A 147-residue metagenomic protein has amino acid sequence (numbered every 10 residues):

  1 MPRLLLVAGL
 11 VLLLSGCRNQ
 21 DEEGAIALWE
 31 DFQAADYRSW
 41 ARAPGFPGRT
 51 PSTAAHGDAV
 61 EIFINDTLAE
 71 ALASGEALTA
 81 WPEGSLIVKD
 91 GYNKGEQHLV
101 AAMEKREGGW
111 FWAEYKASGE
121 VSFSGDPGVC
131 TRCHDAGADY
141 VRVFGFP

Functional and structural regions predicted by a protein language model:
M1-S15: Sec-dependent bacterial lipoprotein signal peptides
L4-A8, E22, I62, D66: Low-complexity, intrinsically disordered regions enriched in charged/polar residues
C17-H56, L72-P147: Sequence context surrounding c-type heme c attachment/ligation sites in exported
G57-L72: Short, structured beta-strand/loop micro-motifs enriched in basic residues and often containing a Trp
